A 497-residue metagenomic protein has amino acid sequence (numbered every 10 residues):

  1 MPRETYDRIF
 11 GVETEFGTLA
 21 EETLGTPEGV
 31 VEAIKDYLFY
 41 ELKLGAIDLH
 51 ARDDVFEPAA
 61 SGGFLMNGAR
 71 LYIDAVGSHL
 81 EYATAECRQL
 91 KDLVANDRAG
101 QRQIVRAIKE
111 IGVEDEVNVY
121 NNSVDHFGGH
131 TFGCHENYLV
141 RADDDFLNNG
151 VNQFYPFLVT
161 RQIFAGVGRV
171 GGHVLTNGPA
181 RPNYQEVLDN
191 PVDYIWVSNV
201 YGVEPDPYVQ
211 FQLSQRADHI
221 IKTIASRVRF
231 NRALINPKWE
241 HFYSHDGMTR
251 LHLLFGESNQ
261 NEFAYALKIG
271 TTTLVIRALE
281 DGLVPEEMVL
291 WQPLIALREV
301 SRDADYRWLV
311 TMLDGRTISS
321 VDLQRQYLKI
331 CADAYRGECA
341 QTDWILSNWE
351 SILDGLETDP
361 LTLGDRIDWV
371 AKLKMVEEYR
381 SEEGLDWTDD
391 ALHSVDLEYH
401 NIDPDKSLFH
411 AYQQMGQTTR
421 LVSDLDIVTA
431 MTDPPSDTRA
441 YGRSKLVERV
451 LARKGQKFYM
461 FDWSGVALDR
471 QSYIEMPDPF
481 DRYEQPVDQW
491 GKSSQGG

Functional and structural regions predicted by a protein language model:
M1-N121, N152-A165, P205, D218 (+1 more regions): Terminal catalytic/cofactor-binding subdomain
K109, D115-T223: Internal, well-ordered domain-core segments that constitute the primary functional module of diverse proteins
